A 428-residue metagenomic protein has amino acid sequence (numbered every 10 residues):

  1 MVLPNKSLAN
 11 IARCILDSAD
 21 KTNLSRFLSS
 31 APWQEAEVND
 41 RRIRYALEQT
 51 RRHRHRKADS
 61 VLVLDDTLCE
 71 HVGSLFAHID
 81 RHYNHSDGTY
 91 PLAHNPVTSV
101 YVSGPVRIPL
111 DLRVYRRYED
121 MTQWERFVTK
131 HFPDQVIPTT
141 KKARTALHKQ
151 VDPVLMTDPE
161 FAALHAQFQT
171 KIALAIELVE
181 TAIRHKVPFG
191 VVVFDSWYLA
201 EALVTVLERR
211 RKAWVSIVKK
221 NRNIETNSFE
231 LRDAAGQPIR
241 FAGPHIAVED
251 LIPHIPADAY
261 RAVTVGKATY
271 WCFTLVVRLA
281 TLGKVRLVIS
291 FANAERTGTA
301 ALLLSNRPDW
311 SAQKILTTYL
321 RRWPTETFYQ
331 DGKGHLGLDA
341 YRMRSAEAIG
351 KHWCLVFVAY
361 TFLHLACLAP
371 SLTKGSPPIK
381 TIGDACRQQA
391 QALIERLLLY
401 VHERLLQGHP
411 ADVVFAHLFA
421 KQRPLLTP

Functional and structural regions predicted by a protein language model:
L3-S74, R81, E180-T181, R209-R211 (+5 more regions): Electropositive nucleic-acid engagement tracts
A31-I137, K141, T269, T274-V276: Active-site-proximal, Lys/Arg-enriched surface segment that forms a nucleic-acid-binding/basic interface patch
L62-L68, S311-M343: Short amphipathic alpha-helical "interface-anchor" segments enriched in bulky aromatics
R116, Q123-E125, K130-M156, F161-Q167 (+7 more regions): A short, flexible helix-boundary coil/loop motif
R184, V204-A213: Short, surface-exposed basic-aromatic patches at helix termini and helix-loop junctions that form
V193-A200, K220-R222, A348: Acidic, metal-coordinating catalytic cores used for nucleic-acid/nucleotide bond scission and strand-transfer chemistry
R211-I224: Acidic, His- and aromatic-enriched active-site or binding-groove loops in soluble protein domains that engage sugars
